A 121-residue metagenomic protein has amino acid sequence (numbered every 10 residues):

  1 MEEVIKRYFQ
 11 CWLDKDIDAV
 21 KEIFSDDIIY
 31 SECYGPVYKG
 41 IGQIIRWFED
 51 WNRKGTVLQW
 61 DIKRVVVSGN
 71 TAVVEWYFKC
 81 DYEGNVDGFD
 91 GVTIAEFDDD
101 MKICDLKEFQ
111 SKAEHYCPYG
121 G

Functional and structural regions predicted by a protein language model:
E2-E3: Amphipathic alpha-helical repeat elements characteristic of tetratricopeptide repeat
K6-Q10: Amphipathic alpha-helical repeat scaffolds
D14-D27: Short, well-ordered alpha-helical segments enriched in acidic and aromatic residues
A19, Y30, V67: Active-site micro-motifs of SAM-dependent methyltransferase domains
I29-K39, W51-K54: A short gly/proline-enriched turn/hairpin at secondary-structure junctions
I45, E49-G121: A beta-strand edge to alpha-helix "cap/lid" segment located at domain peripheries
